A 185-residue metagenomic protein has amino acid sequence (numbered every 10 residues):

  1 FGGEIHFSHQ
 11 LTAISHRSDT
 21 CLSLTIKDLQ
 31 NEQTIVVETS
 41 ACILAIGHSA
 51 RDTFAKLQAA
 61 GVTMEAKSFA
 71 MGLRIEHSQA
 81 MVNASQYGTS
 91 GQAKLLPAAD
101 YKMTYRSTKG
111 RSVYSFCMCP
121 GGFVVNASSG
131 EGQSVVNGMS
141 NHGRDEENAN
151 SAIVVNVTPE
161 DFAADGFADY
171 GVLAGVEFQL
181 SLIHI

Functional and structural regions predicted by a protein language model:
F1-I183: Residues forming the flavin
